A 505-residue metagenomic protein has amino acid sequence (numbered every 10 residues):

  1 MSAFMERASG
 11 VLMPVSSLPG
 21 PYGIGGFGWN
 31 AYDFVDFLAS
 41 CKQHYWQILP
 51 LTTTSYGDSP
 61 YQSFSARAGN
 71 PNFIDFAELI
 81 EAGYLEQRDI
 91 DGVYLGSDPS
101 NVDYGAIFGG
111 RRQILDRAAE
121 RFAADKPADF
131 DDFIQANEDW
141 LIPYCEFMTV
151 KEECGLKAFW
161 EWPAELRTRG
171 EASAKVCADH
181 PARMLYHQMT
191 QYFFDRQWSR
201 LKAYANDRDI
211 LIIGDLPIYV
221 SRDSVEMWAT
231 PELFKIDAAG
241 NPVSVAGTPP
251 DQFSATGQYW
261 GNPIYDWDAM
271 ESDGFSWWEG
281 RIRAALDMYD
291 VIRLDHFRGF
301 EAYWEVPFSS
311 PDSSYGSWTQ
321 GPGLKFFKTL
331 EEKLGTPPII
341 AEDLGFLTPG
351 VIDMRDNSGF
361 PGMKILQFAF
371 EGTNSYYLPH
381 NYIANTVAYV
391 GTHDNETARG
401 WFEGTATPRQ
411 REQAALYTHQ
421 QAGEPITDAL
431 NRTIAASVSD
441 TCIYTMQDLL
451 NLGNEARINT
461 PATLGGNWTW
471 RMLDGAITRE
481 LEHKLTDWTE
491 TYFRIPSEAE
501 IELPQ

Functional and structural regions predicted by a protein language model:
S2-R7, P14, D58-D195, V220-I443 (+2 more regions): Alpha-amylase-like alpha-glycosidases and glucanotransferases acting on alpha-linked glucans and related
F4, W29-T54, D287-Y289: Catalytic domains of carbohydrate-active enzymes, especially glycoside hydrolases
G10, P14-D33: N-terminal catalytic cores of NTP/NDP-binding nucleotidyl/phosphoryl-transfer enzymes
F34, L201, V351: Aromatic/hydrophobic pocket-lining residues that form π-stacking "cages" and hydrophobic walls in ligand
A39, W198-R208, E331, R355-D356: Surface-exposed amphipathic alpha-helices with a cationic face
L49, L211-I213, P217, V291 (+1 more regions): Outer-envelope exported proteins of Gram-negative bacteria
H187, Q191-V220: Conserved, well-ordered alpha-helix/loop/beta-strand core segments that scaffold catalytic motifs
N451-Q505: Structured C-terminal cap/extension of enzyme domains
